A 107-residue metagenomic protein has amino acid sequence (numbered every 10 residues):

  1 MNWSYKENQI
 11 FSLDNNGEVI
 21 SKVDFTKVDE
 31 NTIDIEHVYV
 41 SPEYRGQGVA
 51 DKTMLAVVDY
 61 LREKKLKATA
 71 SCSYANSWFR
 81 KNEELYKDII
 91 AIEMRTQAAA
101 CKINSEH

Functional and structural regions predicted by a protein language model:
M1-V28, T32, V38, R62-E63 (+2 more regions): Terminal substrate-recognition subdomain of acyl/acetyltransferases
V38-R45: A short, internal acetyl-CoA/4′-phosphopantetheine-binding micro-motif in the GNAT/acyltransferase core
G46-D59: Conserved acetyl-CoA-binding loop-helix of GNAT-fold acetyltransferases
